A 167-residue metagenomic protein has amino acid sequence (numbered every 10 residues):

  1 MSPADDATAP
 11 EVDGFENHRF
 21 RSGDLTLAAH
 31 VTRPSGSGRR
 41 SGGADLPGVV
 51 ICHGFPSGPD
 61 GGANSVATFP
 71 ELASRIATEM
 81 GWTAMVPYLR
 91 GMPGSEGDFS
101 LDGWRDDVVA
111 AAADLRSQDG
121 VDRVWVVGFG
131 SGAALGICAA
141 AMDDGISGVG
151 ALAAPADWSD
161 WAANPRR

Functional and structural regions predicted by a protein language model:
S2-G43: N-terminal cap/lid segment of alpha/beta-hydrolase-fold proteins
G36-I76: Short, surface-exposed "cap/lid" segments of acyl-processing enzymes
T68, D98-D119: Alpha/beta-hydrolase active-site loop
E71-G94: Conserved alpha/beta-hydrolase
D119-G130: Alpha/beta-hydrolase fold nucleophile elbow
G128-C138: Glycine-rich nucleophile elbow surrounding the catalytic serine of serine-hydrolase chemistry
A139-R167: Hydrolase active-site cap/lid region
